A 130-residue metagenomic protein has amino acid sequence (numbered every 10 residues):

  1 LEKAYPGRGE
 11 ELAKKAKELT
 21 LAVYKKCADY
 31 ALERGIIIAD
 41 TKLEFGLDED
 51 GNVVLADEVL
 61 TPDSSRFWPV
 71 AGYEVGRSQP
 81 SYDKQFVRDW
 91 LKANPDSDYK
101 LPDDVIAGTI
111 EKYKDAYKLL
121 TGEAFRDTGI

Functional and structural regions predicted by a protein language model:
L1-L12, L60-L120, F125, I130: Anionic ligand-binding catalytic core segments
G7-A39: A long amphipathic alpha-helix within ATP-dependent nucleotide-binding catalytic cores
I38-V59: Conserved metal-phosphate-binding beta-hairpin within the catalytic cores of diverse ATP-dependent phosphoryl-transfer
